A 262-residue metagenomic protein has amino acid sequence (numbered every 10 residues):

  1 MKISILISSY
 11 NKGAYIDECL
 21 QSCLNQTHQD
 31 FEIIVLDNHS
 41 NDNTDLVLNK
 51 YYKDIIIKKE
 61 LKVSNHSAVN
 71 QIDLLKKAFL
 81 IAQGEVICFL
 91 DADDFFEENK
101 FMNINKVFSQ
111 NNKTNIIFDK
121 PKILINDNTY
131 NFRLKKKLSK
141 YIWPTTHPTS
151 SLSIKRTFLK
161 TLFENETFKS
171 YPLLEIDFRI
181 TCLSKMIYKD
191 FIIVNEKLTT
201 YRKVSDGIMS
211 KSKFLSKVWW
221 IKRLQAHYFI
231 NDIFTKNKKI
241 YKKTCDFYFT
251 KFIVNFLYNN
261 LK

Functional and structural regions predicted by a protein language model:
M1-S22: N-proximal low-complexity "stem/linker" segments adjacent to membrane-targeting elements
Q21-D30: Short, acidic, metal-binding catalytic loop of nucleotide-sugar glycosyltransferases
D37-L46, D91: A conserved acidic beta->alpha catalytic loop
N43, D94-K106: Acidic donor-binding/catalytic loop of UDP-sugar-dependent glycosyltransferases, especially processive GT2
K62-F79, F101-F163, S212-K213, N231: Flexible acidic/His/Gly-enriched loops in nucleotide-sugar-dependent glycosyltransferase catalytic domains
I87: Short aromatic/hydrophobic "clamp" motif used to bind/position activated sugar donors
L90, F96-K100, I123, I154 (+2 more regions): Hydrophobic/aromatic residue at the end of a short beta strand that borders the catalytic acidic motif
D119, K137-F214: Conserved nucleotide-sugar donor-binding catalytic segment
